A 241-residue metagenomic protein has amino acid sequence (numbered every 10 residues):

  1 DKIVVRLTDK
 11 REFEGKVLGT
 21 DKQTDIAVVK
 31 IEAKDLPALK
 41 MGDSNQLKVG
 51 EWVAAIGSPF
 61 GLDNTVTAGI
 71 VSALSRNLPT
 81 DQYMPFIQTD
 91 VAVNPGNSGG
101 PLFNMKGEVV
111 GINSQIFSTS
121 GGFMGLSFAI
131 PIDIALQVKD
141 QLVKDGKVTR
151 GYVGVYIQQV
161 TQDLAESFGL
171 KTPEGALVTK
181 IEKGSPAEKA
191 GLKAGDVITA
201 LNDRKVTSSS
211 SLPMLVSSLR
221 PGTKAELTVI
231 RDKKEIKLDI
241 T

Functional and structural regions predicted by a protein language model:
D1-A190, A200-K224, I230-K237, T241: Serine-dependent protease modules
G195: Conserved catalytic motifs of ABC-family nucleotide-binding domains
